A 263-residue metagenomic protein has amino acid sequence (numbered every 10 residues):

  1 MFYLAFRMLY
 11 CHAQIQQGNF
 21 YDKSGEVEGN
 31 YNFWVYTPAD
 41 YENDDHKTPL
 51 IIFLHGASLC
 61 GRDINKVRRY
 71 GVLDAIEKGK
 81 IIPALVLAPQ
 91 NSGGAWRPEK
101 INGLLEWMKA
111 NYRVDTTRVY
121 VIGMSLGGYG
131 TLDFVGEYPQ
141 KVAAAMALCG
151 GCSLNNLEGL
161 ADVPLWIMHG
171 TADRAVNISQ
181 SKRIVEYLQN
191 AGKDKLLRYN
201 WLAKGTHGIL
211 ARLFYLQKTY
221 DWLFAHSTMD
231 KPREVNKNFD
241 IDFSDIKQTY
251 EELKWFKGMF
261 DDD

Functional and structural regions predicted by a protein language model:
M8-P49, Y129, F134-E137, V185 (+2 more regions): A domain-start/cap signature at the N-terminus of enzymes
A39-H46, A95-S125, P139: Gly/Ser-rich "nucleophile elbow"/oxyanion-hole loop immediately N-terminal to the catalytic nucleophile in hydrolases
T48-L50, L54-N102: Active-site machinery of serine-nucleophile hydrolases
V86, G170, Y199-I209: Histidine-bearing beta->alpha loop at or near hydrolase active sites
V121-G123, L148, M168: Short beta-strand immediately N-terminal to the catalytic nucleophile in serine-hydrolase-like folds
K141-C152: A conserved short beta-strand
A161, W166-H169, D173: Short beta-strand/loop motif that positions the catalytic acidic residue of the alpha/beta-hydrolase fold
T171-R198: Active-site-adjacent alpha-helix of alpha/beta-hydrolase-fold enzymes
